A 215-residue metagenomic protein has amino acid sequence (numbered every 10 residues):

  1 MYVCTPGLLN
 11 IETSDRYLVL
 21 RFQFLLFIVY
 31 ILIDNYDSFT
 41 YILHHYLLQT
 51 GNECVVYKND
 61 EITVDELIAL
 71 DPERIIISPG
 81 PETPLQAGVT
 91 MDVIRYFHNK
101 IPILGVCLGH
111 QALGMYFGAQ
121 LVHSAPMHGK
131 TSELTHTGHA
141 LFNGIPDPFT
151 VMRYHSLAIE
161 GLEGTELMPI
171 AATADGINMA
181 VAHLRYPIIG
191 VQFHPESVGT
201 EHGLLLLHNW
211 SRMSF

Functional and structural regions predicted by a protein language model:
M1, T5, L9-I28: Short, basic, low-complexity termini and linkers enriched in Ser/Thr/Gly/Pro that act as targeting/leader peptides
Y30-L47, N59: N-terminal beta1-alpha1 ligand-phosphate binding loop
E53, E73, P102-L104, T150 (+1 more regions): Structural signature of beta-strand start/N-cap positions in the alpha/beta core of ABC transporter nucleotide-binding
E53-N59: Short hydrophobic/Thr-rich beta-strand motif most characteristic of the beta2 strand and flanking loop of CheY-like
T63-D71: Short amphipathic alpha-helix with an adjacent loop that forms part of the alpha/beta core around
P72-N143, L207: Cysteine-nucleophile active-site neighborhood
G138-R185: Catalytic beta-strand/loop cores that center a nucleophilic Ser/Cys/Thr and support acyl-enzyme chemistry
S197-F215: Acyltransferase
